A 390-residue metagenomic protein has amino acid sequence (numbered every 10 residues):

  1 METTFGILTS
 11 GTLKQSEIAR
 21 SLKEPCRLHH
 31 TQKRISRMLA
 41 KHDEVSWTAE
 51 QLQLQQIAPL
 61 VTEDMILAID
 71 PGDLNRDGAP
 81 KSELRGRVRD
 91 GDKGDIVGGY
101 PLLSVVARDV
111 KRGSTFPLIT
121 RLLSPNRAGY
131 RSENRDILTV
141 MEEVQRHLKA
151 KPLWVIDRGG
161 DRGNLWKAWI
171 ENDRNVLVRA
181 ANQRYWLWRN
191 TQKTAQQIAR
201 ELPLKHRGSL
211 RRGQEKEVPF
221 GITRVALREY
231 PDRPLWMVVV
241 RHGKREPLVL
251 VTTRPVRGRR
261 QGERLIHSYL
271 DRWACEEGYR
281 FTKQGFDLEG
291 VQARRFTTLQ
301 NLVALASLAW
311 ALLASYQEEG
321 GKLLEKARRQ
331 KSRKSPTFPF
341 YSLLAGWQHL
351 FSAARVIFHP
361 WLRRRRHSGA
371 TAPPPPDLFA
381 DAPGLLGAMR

Functional and structural regions predicted by a protein language model:
M1-T12, S21-E24, T31, E50 (+3 more regions): Single, function-defining residue in the core of a domain
T4-F5, Q32-R112, T223-V225: Active-site-proximal, Lys/Arg-enriched surface segment that forms a nucleic-acid-binding/basic interface patch
